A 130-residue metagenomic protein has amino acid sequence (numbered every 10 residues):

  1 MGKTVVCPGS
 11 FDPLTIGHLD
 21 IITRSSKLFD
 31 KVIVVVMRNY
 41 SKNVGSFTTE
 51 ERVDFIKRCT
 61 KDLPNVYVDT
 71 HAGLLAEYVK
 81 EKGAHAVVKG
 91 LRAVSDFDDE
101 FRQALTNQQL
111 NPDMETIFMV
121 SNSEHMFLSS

Functional and structural regions predicted by a protein language model:
M1-S130: Nucleotidyltransferase catalytic core that binds NTPs
